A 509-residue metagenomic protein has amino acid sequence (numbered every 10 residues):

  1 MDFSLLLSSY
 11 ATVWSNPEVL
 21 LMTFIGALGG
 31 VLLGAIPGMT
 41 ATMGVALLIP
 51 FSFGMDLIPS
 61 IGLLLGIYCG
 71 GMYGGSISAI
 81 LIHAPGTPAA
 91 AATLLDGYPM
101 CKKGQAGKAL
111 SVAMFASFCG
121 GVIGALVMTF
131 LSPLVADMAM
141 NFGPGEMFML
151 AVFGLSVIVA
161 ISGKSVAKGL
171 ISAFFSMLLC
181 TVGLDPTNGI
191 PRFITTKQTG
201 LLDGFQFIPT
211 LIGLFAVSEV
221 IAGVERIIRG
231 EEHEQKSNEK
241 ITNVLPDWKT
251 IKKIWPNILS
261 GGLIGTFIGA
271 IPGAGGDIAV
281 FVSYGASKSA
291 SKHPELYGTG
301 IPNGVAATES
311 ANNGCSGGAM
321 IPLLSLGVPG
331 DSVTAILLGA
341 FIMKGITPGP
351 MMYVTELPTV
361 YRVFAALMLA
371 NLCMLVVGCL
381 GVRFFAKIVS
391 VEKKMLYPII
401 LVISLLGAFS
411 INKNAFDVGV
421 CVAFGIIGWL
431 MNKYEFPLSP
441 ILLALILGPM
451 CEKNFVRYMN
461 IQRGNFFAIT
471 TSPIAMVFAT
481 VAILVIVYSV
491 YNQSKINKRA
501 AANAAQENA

Functional and structural regions predicted by a protein language model:
M1-S60, P133, M140, I194-I301 (+5 more regions): Helix-loop-helix hairpins and the membrane-proximal interhelical loops of multi-pass alpha-helical transport proteins
A27-A41, G70-H83, I158-G163, G262-P272 (+3 more regions): Transmembrane alpha-helix interface/packing and boundary motifs in multi-pass membrane proteins, characterized by
L32-T42, I80-A91, I123-V127, I268-I278 (+4 more regions): Short helix-coil transition sites and intra-membrane helix breaks within transmembrane domains of multi-pass
A41-F51, L64, A79-P99, F130 (+7 more regions): Re-entrant/interfacial helical elements at transmembrane boundaries that shape and gate the permeation pathway
L47, L81-A109, L134, M138 (+3 more regions): Flexible loop linkers connecting adjacent transmembrane helices in multi-pass alpha-helical membrane transporters
I58-G62, P99-A116, K292-G304, S332-A335 (+1 more regions): Membrane-interface alpha-helices at helix entry/exit sites of multi-pass transporters
Y68-A79, G86, I301-L326, G330 (+2 more regions): A structural-propensity feature for long, helix-poor, extended segments
S111-I228, M343-K498: Membrane-embedded alpha-helical modules
